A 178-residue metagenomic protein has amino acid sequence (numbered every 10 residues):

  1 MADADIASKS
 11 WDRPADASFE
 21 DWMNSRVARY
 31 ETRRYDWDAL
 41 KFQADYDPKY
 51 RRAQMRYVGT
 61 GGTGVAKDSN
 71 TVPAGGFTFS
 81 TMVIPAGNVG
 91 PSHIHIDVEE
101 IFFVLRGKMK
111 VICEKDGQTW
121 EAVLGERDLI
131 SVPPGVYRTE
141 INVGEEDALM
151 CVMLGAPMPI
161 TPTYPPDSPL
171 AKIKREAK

Functional and structural regions predicted by a protein language model:
M1-G76, S168, R175-K178: A short, N-terminal "cap"/entry segment at the start of jelly-roll beta-barrel domains of the cupin/DSBH fold
G59-D68, T78-I96, P134: Conserved short histidine dyad/triad with adjacent acidic residue
V89-P91, K110, L129-I130, P134-T139: Histidine-centered metal-chelating micro-motifs
D97-K110, K115: Glycine- and acidic-residue-biased ligand/ion/polar-headgroup-sensing regions
I101-F103, I130-S131, E146-Y164: A short hydrophobic beta-strand segment most commonly corresponding to one strand of the jelly-roll/cupin
K115-P134: Short acidic-glycine-tyrosine-enriched beta hairpin
I141-G144: Asparagine-centered strand-capping/turn motif at beta-strand->loop junctions
